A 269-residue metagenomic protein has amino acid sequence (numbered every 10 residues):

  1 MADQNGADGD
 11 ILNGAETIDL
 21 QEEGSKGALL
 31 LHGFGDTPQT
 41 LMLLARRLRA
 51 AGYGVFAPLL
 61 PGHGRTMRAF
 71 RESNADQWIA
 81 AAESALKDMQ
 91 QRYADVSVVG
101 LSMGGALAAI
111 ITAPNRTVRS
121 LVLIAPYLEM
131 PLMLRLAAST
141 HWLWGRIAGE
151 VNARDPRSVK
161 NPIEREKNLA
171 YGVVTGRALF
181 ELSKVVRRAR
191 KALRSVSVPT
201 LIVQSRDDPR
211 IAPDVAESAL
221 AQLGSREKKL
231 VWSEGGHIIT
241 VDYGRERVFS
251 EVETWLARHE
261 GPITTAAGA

Functional and structural regions predicted by a protein language model:
G35-R46: The serine-hydrolase catalytic nucleophile loop
L44, V198, A212-A221: Short alpha-helix in the alpha/beta-hydrolase fold that links the catalytic acid
A45-M67: Conserved alpha/beta-hydrolase
T66-S97: Catalytic nucleophile-loop/oxyanion-hole region of alpha/beta-hydrolase and closely related hydrolase-like folds
G100-G104, A108: Gly/Ala-rich beta-loop-alpha elbow adjacent to hydrolase catalytic centers
T117, L121-R146: Flexible "cap/lid" loop of the alpha/beta hydrolase fold
V196, I202-Q204, D208: Short beta-strand/loop motif that positions the catalytic acidic residue of the alpha/beta-hydrolase fold
G235-E246: Catalytic histidine-centered segment of alpha/beta-hydrolase-like enzymes
